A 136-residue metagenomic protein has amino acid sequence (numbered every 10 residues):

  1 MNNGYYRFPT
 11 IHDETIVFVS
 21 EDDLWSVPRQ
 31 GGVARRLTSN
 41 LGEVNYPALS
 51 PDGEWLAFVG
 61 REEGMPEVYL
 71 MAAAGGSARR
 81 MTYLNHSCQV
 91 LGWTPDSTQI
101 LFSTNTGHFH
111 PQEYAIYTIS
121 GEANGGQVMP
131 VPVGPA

Functional and structural regions predicted by a protein language model:
M1-N2, P51, L84, P95 (+1 more regions): Intrinsic-disorder/low-complexity regions
M1-R29, N45-P47: Beta-strand-rich domains and repeat architectures in extracellular enzymes and scaffolds, especially beta-propellers
F8-D13, P47-W55, L91-Q99: Blade-terminus and WD-like Trp-Asp/Gly-His loop motifs, strongest in beta-propeller folds
H12, V33, D52, S77 (+2 more regions): Cysteine-rich, disulfide-stabilized extracellular repeat modules
V19-W25, S39-V44, V59-Y69, S77 (+4 more regions): A flexible loop/linker signature enriched in serine peptidases of the S9 family
